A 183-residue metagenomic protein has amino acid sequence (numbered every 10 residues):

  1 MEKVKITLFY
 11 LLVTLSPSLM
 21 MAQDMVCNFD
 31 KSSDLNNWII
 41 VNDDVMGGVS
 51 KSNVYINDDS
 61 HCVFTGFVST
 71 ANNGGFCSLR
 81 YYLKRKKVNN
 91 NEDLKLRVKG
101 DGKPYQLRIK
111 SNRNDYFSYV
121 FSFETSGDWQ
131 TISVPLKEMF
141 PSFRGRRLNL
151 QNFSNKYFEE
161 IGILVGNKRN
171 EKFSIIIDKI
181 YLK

Functional and structural regions predicted by a protein language model:
M1-M25: Bacterial Sec-dependent N-terminal signal peptides
M20-K183: Beta-rich carbohydrate-recognition modules and glycan-binding surfaces
